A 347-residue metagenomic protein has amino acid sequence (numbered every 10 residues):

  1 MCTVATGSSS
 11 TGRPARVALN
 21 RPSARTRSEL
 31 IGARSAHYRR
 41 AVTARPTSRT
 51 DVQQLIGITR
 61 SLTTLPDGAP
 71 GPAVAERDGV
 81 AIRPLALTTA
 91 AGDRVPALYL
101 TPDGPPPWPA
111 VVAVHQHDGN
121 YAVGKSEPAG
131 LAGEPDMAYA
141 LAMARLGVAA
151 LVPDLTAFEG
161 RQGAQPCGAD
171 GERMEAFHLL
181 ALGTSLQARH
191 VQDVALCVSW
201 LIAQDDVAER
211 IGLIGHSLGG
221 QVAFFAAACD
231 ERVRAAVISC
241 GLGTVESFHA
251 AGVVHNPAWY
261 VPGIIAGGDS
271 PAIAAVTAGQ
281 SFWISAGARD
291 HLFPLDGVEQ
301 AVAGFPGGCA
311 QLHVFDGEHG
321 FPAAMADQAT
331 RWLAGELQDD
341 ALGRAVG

Functional and structural regions predicted by a protein language model:
T3-G12, S23, S28: Intrinsically disordered, low-complexity segments enriched in small polar residues
P66-G104: N-terminal cap/lid segment of alpha/beta-hydrolase-fold proteins
T89-A91, A113-G119, G287: Glycine-rich His-Gly loop
A97, P107-D118: Short beta-strand element of the alpha/beta-hydrolase
V114-Q192, H249-A250: Cap/lid segment of the alpha/beta-hydrolase catalytic domain
A195-Y260, I264-A266: Primarily recognizes the serine-hydrolase "nucleophile elbow" in alpha/beta-hydrolase and SGNH/GDSL folds
S247-A303: The feature captures the conserved acid-bearing segment of alpha/beta-hydrolase catalytic domains
G308-G347: C-terminal catalytic histidine-bearing segment of alpha/beta-hydrolase fold enzymes
